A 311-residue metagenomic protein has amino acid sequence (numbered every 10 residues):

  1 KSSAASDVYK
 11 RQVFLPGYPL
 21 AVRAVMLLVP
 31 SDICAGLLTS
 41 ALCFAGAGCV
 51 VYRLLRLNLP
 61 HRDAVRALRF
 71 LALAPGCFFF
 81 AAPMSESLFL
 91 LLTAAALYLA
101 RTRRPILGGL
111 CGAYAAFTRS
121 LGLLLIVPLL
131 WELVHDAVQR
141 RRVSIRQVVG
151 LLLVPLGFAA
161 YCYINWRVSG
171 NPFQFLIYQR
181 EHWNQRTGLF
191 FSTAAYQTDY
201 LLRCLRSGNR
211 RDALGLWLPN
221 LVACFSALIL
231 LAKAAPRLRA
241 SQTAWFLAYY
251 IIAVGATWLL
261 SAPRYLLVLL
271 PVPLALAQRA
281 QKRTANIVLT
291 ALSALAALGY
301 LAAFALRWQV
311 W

Functional and structural regions predicted by a protein language model:
K1-A5, Y9: Single conserved hydrophobic/aromatic residue that forms the stacking wall/gate of nucleotide- or nucleobase-binding
V13-P16, L20, L28-C49, F79 (+1 more regions): Loop-to-helix entry region of an early transmembrane alpha helix in multi-pass inner-membrane enzymes
R23-A24, L38-N58, F225-K233: Transmembrane-helix motifs of polytopic, lipid-linked glycan transferases
S31-A35, G46, V51-L73, L91 (+2 more regions): Transmembrane-helix signature of polytopic, membrane-embedded enzymes that assemble or transfer cell-envelope glycans
T39-C43, L57-R62, R66-A100, Y114-L125 (+1 more regions): Multi-pass, polyprenyl lipid-linked donor-dependent membrane glycosyltransferases
L59-R62, A96-L107, V134-Q139, A280: Membrane-interface transmembrane helices that cradle and orient dolichyl/undecaprenyl
A115, I126-A234, Q242-F246, L301: Membrane-lumen/periplasm interface segments of specific transmembrane helices in polyprenyl phosphate-linked
L151-P155, K282-V310: Signature aromatic-anchored transmembrane alpha helix within multi-pass, membrane-resident enzymes that catalyze glycan
